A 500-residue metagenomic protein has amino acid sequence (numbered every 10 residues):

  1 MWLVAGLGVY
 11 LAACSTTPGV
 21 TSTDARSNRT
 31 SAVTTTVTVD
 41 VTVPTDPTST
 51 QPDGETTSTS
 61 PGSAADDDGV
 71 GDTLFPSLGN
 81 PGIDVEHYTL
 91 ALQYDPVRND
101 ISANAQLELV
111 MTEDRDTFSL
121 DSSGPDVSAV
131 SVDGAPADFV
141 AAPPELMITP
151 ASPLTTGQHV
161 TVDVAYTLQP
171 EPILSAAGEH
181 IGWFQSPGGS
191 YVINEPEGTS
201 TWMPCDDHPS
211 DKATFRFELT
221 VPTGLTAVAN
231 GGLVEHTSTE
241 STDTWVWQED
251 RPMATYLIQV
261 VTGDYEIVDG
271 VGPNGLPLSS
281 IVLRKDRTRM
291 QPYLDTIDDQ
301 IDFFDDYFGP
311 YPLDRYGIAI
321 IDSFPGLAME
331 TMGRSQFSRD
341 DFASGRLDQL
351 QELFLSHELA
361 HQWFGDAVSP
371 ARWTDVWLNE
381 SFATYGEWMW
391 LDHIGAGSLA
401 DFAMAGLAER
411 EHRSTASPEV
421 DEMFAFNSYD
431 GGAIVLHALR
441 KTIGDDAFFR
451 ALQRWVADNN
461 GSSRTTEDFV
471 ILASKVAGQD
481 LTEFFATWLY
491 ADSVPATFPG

Functional and structural regions predicted by a protein language model:
M1-L7: Sec-dependent N-terminal signal peptides
W2, C14-T21, A25-R29, V33 (+5 more regions): Acidic/His-enriched low-complexity segments
I148-P153, P204, L283-P292, D341-F342 (+5 more regions): Second-shell loop/turn segments in exported
T149, R216, P292-D299, F303 (+9 more regions): Extracytoplasmic/secreted proteins, especially bacterial periplasmic and envelope-associated proteins
D163, D264-Q362, D366-D375, V420-E422: Juxtacatalytic substrate-recognition/specificity segment
E218-V221, T226, R284, A360-W363 (+3 more regions): Non-catalytic accessory/interaction domains
A328, T374-I443, Q453, N459-N460 (+2 more regions): Acidic/His/Gly-enriched intrinsically disordered linker/tail segments that often contain short helix/coil "MoRF-like"
